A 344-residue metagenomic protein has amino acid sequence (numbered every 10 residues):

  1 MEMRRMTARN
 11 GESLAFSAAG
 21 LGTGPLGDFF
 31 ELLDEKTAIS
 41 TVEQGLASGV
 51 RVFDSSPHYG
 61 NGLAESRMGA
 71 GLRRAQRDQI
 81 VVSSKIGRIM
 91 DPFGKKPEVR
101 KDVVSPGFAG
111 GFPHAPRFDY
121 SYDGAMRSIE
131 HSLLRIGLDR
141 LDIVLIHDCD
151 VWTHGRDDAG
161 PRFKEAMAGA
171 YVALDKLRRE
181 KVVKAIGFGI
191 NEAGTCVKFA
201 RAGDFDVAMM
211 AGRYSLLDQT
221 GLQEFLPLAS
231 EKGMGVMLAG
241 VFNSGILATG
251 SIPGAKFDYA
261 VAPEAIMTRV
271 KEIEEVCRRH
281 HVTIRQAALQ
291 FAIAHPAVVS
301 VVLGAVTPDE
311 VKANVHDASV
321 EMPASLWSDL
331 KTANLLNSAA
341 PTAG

Functional and structural regions predicted by a protein language model:
M1-K101: N-terminal binding-site loop/beta-alpha segment at the start of enzyme catalytic domains that lines or forms
R4-R5, T37, C149-G344: Beta/alpha (TIM)-barrel catalytic core signal, keyed to glycine-rich beta->alpha loops juxtaposed to Asp/Glu that bind
A15-A19, G49-R51, Q76-I80, L138-D142 (+4 more regions): Short, well-ordered coil/turn segments that N-cap beta-strands
G22, L32, S56, V144-H147 (+3 more regions): Conserved residues at the C-terminal ends of beta-strands
G24-K36, G110-M126: Active-site mouth loops of central-metabolism enzymes
G94-G107, S251-A255: Short, flexible, mixed-charge acidic loops at enzyme active sites
D119-R140: An active-site-proximal structural segment forming one wall of the substrate-binding cleft that immediately precedes
L133-R156: Active-site groove signature of glycoside hydrolases
